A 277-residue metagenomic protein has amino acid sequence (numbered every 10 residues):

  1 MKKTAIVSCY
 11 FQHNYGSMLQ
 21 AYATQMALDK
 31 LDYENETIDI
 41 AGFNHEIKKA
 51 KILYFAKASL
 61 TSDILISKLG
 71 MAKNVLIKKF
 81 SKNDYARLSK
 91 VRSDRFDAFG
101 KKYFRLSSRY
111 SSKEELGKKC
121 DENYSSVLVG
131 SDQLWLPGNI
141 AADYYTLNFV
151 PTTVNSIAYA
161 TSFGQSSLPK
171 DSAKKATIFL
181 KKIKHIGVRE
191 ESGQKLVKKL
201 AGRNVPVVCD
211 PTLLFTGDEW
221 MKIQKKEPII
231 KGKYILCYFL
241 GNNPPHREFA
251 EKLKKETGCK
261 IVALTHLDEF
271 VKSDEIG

Functional and structural regions predicted by a protein language model:
K3, I230-Y234, C259-K260: Charged active-site motifs of nucleotide-sugar-dependent glycosyltransferases
T4-Y15, L19-I178: Aromatic- and Gly/Pro-rich donor/ligand-binding loops that form nucleotide- or phosphate-bearing donor binding pockets
G16-A23, G193, P245, F249: Conserved alpha-helical elements of sugar-nucleotide-dependent glycosyltransferases
Y33, G202, G258: Short phosphate-binding/catalytic loops that engage adenosine nucleotides
T37-D39, A158-A160, K184-E191, I261-T265: Short internal beta-strands
L106-S126, W135-L136, A141-A142, A160-L240 (+1 more regions): A nucleotide-sugar donor-handling region in carbohydrate enzymes
Y144-Y145, V154-S156, R203-P206, K272-G277: Active-site regions of enzymes building and remodeling cell-envelope glycoconjugates
A158-G164, V197, F239, H246-G277: Catalytic donor nucleotide-activated moiety binding site of glycosyltransferases and closely related
